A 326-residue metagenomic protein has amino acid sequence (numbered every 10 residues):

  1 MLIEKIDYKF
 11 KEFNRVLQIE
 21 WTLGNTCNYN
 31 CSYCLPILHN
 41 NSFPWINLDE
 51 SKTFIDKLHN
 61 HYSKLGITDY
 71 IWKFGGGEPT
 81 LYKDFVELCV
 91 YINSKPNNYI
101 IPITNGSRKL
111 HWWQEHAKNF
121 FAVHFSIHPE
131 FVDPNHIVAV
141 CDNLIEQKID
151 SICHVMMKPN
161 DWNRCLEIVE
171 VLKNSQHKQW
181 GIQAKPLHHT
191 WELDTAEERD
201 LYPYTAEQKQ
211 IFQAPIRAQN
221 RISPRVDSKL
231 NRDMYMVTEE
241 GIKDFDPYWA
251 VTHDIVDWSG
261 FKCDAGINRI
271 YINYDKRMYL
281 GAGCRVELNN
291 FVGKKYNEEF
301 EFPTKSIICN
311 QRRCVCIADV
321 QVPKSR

Functional and structural regions predicted by a protein language model:
M1-L17, I37, N41, R269 (+1 more regions): Flexible mid-to-C-terminal extensions adjoining Fe-S/redox cofactors in radical SAM and related proteins
L17-L23, K73-F74: Short, hydrophobic/glycine-enriched beta-strand segments
C34-H59: N-terminal active-site segment of His-dependent metallophosphoesterases
K52-K73, Y82-S175, Q179-Q183: Radical SAM/AdoMet-radical enzyme domain recognition
E78-P79: Acidic metal-phosphate-binding loop of nucleotide-sugar-dependent transferases
V132-Y248: Conserved C-terminal portion of the radical SAM core fold that forms the substrate/S-adenosylmethionine-binding
P224-L288: C-terminal accessory regions of radical SAM enzymes
